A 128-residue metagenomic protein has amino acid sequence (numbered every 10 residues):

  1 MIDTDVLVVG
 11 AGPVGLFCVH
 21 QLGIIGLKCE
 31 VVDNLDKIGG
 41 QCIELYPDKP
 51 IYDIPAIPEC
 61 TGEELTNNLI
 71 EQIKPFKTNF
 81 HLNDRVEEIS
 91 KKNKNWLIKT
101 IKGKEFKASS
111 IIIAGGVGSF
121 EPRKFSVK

Functional and structural regions predicted by a protein language model:
M1-V9, I24, N79-K128: FAD-binding core/adjacent interface of flavoenzyme oxidoreductases
L7-V9, G23-E44: Glycine-rich FAD pyrophosphate-binding loop
G10-V14: Glycine-rich Rossmann-fold phosphate-binding loop(s) that bind the pyrophosphate of adenine dinucleotide cofactors
G15, I38, C60, I89 (+1 more regions): Flexible, glycine-rich phosphate/dinucleotide-binding loops and adjacent beta-alpha linkers at cofactor/substrate
D36, K49, S119: Alpha/beta-hydrolase active-site loop signature
I43-E105: N-terminal Rossmann-like dinucleotide/flavin-binding domain of flavoprotein oxidoreductases that bind FAD/FMN
